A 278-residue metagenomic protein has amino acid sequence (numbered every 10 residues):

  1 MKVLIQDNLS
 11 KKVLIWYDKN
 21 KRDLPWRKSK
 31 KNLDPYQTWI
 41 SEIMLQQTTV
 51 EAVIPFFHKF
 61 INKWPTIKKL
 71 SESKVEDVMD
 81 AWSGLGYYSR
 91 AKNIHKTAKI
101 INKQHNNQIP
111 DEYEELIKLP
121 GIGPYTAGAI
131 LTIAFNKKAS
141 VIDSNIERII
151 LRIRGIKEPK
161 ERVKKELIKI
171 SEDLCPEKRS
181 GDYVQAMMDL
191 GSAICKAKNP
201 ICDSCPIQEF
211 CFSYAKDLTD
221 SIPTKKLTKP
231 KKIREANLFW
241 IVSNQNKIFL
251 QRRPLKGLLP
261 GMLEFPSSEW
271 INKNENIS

Functional and structural regions predicted by a protein language model:
M1-V3, Q245: Polar low-complexity intrinsically disordered regions
V3-D7, K12, W16-I201, I207-D220: Catalytic cores of DNA base-excision repair glycosylases
D34-Q37, G257, N276: Secondary-structure junction/capping motif
K196, P230, N272-K273: A short glycine-/small-residue-rich loop at the edge of a beta-strand within enzyme catalytic domains
C211-F212, L255-L258, I271-N272: Short, catalytically relevant binding-site loops at active-site mouths
D220-S267: N-terminal strand-loop-strand
S267-S278: N-terminal phosphate-binding loop and adjacent alpha-helix
